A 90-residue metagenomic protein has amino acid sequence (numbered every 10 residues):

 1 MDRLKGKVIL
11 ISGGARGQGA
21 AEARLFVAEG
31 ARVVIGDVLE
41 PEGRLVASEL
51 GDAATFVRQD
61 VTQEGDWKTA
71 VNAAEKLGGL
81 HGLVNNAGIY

Functional and structural regions predicted by a protein language model:
M1-D2, A47, L80: Short secondary-structure boundary/capping segments
D2-V34: Canonical Rossmann dinucleotide-binding motif of NAD(H)/NADP(H)-dependent dehydrogenases/reductases, specifically
Q18, G43-V46, L50: Generic hydrophobic, amphipathic alpha-helix propensity
A20, R24, A28, R44 (+2 more regions): Amphipathic, non-transmembrane alpha-helical secondary structure
E29-V46: Conserved glycine-rich Rossmann-like NAD(P)H-binding loop of the short-chain dehydrogenase/reductase
E40-P41, V57-T69: The beta1-alpha1 cofactor-binding region of Rossmann-like NAD(H)/NADP(H)-dependent oxidoreductases
G51-A54, A73-N85: A glycine-rich helix->loop->beta "capping" turn within Rossmann-like NAD(P)(H)-dependent oxidoreductase domains
A87-Y90: Conserved NAD(P)H cofactor-binding loop of Rossmann-fold oxidoreductase domains
